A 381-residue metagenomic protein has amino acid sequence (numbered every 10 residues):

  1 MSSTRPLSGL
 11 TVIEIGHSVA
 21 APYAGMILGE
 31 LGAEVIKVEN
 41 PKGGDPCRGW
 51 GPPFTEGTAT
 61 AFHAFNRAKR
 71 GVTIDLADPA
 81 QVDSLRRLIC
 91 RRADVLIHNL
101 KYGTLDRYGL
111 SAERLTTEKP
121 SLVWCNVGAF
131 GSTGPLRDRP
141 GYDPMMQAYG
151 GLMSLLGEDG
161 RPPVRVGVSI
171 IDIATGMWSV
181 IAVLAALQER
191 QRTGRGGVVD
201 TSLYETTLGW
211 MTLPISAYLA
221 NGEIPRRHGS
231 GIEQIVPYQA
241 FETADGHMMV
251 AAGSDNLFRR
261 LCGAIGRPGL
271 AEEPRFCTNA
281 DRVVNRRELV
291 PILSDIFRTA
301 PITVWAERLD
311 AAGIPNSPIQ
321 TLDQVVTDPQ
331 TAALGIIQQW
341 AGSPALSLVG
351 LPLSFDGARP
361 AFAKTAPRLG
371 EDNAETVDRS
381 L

Functional and structural regions predicted by a protein language model:
M1-A182, A186-R195, Q339-W340, K364 (+2 more regions): N-terminal helix-loop segment corresponding to the beta1-alpha1 unit of nucleotide/adenylate-binding folds
M1-T11, R226, E242, L322-L381: Terminal low-complexity tails and localization/encapsulation signals of metabolic enzymes
V35, D310-Q324: Short, well-structured beta-strand/strand-turn elements
K42, F130-G131, L203-L208, D245-H247 (+3 more regions): Glycine-rich beta-alpha junction loops
D75, H98, T201-Y204, V250-A252: Active-site-adjacent beta-strand anchor residues
S132, G160-V168, Q191-T207, R226-E233 (+1 more regions): Conserved Rossmann-fold dehydrogenase catalytic segment
G176-G196, G209-N221, C262-P268: Oxidoreductase and adenylate-handling cofactor-binding alpha/beta cores
V236-A312, N316: Aromatic-enriched alpha-helical interface/lid elements that frame and gate functional surfaces
